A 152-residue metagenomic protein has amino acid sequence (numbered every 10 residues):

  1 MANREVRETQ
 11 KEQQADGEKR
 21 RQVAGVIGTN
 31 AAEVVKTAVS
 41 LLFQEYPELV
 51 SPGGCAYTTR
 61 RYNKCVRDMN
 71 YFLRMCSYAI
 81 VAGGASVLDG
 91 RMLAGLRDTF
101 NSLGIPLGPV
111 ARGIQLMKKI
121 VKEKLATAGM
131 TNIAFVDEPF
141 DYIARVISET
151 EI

Functional and structural regions predicted by a protein language model:
M1-N101, I105, P109-A111, Q115 (+1 more regions): Core of compact, soluble alpha-helical bundle domains
